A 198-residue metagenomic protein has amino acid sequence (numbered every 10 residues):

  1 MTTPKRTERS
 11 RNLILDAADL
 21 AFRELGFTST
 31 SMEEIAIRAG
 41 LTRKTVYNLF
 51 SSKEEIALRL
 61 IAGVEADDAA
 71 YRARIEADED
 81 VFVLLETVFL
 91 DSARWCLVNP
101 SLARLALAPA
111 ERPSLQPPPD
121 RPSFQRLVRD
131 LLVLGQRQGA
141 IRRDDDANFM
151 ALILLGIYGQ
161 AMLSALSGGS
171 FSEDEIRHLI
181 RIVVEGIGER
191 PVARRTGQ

Functional and structural regions predicted by a protein language model:
M1, R94, R126, D130-Q138 (+2 more regions): C-terminal peripheral helix-coil segments that are non-catalytic and often amphipathic
M1-L25, S29-R38, E55-L58: Basic, helix-initiating cap at the start of DNA-binding domains
A39-F50: Short hydrophobic/aromatic patch on the recognition helix
R59, A73-S101, M150-L154, R177: Hydrophobic alpha-helical connector segments
A62-A69: Short, basic, alpha-helical segments at the C-terminal edge of helix-turn-helix-like DNA-binding modules
A69, P113-A140, A147-G156, L163 (+1 more regions): Amphipathic alpha-helical packing segments from all-alpha helical-bundle domains
D91-S114, D130, L163: Amphipathic alpha-helical segments used for helix-helix packing
A103-L107, L115, A140-D145, V192-T196: Short, hydrophobic secondary-structure boundary micro-motifs
